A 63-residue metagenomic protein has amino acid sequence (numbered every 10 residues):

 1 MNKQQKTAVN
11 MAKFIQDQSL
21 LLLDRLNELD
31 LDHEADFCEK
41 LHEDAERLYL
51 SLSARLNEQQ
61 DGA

Functional and structural regions predicted by a protein language model:
K3, M11-A63: Short, charge-rich amphipathic interface segments used for partner binding and complex assembly
